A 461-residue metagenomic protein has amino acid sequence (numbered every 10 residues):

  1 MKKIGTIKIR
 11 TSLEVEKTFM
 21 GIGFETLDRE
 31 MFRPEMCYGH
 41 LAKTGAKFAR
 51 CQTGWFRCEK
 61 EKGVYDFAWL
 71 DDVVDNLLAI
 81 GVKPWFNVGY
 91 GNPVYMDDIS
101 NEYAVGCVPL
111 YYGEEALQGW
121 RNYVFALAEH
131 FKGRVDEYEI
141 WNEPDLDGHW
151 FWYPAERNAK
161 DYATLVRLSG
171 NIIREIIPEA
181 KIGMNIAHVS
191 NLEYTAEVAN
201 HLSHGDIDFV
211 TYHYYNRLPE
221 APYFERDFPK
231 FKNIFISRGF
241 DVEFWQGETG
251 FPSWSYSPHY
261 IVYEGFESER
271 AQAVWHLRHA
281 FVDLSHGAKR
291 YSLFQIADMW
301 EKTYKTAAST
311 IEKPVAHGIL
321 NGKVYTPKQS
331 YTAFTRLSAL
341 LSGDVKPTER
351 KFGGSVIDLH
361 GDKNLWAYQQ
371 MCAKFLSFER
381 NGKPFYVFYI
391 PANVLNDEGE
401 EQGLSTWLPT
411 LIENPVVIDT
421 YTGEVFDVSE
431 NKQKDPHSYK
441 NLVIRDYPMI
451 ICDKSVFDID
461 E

Functional and structural regions predicted by a protein language model:
K2-A126, K132, E139: N-terminal substrate-binding region of glycoside hydrolase catalytic domains
G23, Y138-I140, T164-T195, S237-S255 (+2 more regions): Aromatic-lined carbohydrate-recognition surfaces of secreted/lumenal glycan-active proteins
M31, I99-F209, H213-N233, S255-L277 (+1 more regions): Active-site cleft segment of glycoside hydrolase catalytic domains centered on the general acid/base Glu
A49, L77, L127, Y138 (+8 more regions): Conserved, mostly hydrophobic/aromatic
F251-D362: Aromatic/acidic polysaccharide-binding cleft in carbohydrate-active enzymes
G354-E413, M449-I450: Carbohydrate-binding surface patches
T406-F426: Solvent-exposed beta-hairpin/edge-strand motifs
S429-E461: C-terminal beta-strand-rich structural cap/linker in extracellular carbohydrate-active enzymes
